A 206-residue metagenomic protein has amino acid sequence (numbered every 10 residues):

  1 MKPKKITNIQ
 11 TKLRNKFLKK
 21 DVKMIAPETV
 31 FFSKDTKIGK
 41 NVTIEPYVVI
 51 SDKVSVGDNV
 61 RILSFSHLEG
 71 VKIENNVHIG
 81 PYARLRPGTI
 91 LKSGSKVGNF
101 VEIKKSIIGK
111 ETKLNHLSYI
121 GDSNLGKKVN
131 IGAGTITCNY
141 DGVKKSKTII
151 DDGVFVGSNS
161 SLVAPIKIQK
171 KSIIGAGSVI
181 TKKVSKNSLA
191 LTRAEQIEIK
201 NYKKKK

Functional and structural regions predicted by a protein language model:
M1-T29, S33-N41, K186-L189, R193-K206: Terminal amphipathic alpha-helical/low-complexity segments used for targeting or macromolecular assembly
I9-K12, P46-Y47, S51-K53, K128 (+2 more regions): A signal for specific C-terminal beta-sheet/loop modules enriched in small/flexible residues with GP/PG/PP motifs
Q10, K20-V22, I38, S55-V56 (+8 more regions): A generic structural signal for ordered alpha-helices
K12-L13, K20, F31-S33, S51 (+3 more regions): Short, flexible, glycine/charge-rich loop motifs used to bind or transfer phosphoryl groups or to couple energy/partner
K23, T43, R61-I62, K113 (+1 more regions): A broad detector of the eukaryotic-type serine/threonine protein kinase catalytic domain
A26, F32, E45, N115-H116 (+1 more regions): Thr-Gly-centered strand-to-loop micro-motif
T29-N99: Acidic, glycine-rich loop-and-beta core segments that form the ion-binding/anion-interacting portion of active sites
H78-K206: Glycine-rich hexapeptide-repeat left-handed beta-helix
